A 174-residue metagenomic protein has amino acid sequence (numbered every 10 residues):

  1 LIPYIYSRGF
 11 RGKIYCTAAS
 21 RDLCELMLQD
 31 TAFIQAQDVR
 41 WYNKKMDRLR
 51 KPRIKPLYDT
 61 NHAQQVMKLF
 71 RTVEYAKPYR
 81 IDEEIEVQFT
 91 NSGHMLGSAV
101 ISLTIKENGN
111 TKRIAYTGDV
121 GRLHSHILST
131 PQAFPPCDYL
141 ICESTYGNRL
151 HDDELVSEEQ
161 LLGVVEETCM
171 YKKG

Functional and structural regions predicted by a protein language model:
L1, I5-Y171: His/Asp/Glu-rich metal-coordinating catalytic cores of metallo-dependent phosphodiesterases/hydrolases acting on
